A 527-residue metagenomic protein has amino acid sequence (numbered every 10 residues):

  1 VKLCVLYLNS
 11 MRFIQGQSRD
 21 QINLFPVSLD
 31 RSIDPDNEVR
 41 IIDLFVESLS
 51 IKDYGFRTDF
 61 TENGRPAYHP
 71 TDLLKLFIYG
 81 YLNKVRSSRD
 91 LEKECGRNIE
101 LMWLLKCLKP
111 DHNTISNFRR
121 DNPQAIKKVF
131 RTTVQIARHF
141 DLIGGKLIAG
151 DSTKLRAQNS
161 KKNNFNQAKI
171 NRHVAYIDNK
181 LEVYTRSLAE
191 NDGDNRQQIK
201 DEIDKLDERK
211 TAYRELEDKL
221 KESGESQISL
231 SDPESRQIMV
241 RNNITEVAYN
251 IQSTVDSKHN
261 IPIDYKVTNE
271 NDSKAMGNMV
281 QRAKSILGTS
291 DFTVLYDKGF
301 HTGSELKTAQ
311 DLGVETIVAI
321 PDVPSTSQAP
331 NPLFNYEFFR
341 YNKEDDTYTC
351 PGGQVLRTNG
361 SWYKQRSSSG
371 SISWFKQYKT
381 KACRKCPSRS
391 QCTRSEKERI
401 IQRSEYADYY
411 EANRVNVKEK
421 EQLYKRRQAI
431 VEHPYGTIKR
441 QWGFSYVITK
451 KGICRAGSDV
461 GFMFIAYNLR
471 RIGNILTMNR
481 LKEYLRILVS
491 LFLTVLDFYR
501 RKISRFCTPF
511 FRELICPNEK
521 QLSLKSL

Functional and structural regions predicted by a protein language model:
V1-S10: Short, Lys/Arg-enriched N-terminal segments with co-localized hydrophobic residues within the first ~10-30 amino acids
S10-D43, E62-G64: Positively charged, structured surface patches that bind polyanionic biopolymers
Q15, F77, K84-R97, C107-L527: Anion-binding and metal-coordination hotspots
P35-I78: Basic, short loop/linker segments at the boundary and entry of helix-turn-helix/winged-helix-like folds
